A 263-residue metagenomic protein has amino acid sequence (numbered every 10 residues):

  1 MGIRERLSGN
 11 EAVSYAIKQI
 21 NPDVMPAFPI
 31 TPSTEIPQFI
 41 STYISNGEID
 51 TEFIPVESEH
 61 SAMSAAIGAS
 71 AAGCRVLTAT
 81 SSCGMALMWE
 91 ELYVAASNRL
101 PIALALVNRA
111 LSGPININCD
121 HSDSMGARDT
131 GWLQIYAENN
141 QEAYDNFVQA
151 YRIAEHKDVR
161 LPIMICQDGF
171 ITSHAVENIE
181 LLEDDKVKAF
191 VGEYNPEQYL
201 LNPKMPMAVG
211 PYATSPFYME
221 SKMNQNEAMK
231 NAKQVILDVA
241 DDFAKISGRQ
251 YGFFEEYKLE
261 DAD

Functional and structural regions predicted by a protein language model:
M1-G126, G131-W132, V148, D168: Thiamine diphosphate
G2-L7, Y136, N140, M229 (+1 more regions): Short acidic-aromatic active-site loops that bind/stabilize oxyanions
G2-S14, K18, A27, V235-D263: Non-catalytic terminal/interface segments that mediate subunit docking, oligomerization, and allosteric communication
P26, L100, L161-I163, M205 (+1 more regions): Structural beta-strand/beta-sheet cores of well-ordered domains, especially the beta-sheet scaffolds that support
I67, E91-Y93, D123-S124, Y151-H156 (+3 more regions): A generic local secondary-structure boundary/capping motif
G73, D129, V159-R160, L259-A262: Short, well-ordered loop/turn elements at secondary-structure boundaries
L133-Y136, Q141-L181: Conserved anion/nucleotide-ligand pocket segment
P162-E255: Conformationally flexible catalytic loops at phosphate/diphosphate-handling active centers
